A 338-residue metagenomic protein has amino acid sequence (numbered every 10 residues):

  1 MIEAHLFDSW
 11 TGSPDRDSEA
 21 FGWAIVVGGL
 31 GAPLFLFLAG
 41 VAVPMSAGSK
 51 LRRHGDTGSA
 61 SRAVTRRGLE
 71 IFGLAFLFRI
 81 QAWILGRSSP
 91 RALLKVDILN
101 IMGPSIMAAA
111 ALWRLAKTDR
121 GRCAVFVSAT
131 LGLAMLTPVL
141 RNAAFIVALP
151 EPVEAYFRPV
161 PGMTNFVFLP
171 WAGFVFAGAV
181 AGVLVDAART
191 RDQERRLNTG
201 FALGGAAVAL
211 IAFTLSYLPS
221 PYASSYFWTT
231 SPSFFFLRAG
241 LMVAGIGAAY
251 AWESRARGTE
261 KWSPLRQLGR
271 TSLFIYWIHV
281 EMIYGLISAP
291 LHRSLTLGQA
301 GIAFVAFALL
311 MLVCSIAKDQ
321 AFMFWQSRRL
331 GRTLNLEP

Functional and structural regions predicted by a protein language model:
M1-P338: Alpha-helical transmembrane segments and their immediate juxtamembrane cytosolic regions
